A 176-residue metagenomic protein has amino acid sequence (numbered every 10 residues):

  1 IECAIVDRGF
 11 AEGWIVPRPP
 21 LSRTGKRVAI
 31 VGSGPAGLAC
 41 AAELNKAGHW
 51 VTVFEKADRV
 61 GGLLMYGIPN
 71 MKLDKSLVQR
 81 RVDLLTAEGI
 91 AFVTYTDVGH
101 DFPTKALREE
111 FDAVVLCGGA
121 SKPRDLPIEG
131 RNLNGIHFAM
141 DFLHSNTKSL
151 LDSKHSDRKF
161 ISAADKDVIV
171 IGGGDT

Functional and structural regions predicted by a protein language model:
C3-T176: Residues forming the flavin
